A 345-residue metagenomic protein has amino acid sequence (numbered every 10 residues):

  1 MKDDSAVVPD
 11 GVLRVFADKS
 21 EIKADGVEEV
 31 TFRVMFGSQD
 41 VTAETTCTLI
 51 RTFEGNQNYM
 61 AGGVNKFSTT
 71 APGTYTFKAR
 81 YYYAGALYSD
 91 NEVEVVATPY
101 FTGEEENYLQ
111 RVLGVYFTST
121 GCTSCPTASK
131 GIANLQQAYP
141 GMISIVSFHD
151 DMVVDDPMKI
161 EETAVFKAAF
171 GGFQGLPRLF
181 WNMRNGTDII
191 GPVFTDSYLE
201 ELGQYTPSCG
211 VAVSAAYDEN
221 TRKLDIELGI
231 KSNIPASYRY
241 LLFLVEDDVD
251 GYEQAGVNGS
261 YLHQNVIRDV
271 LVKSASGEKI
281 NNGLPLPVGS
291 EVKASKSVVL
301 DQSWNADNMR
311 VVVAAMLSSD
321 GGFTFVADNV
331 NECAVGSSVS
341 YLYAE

Functional and structural regions predicted by a protein language model:
M1-I22, G85-V93, A97, E105-L109 (+1 more regions): Bacterial Sec-dependent N-terminal signal peptides
F16-D18, G26-Q39: Beta-strand-rich structural segments
D25, T69-A79, A236: Short tyrosine-centred short linear motifs in exposed loops/low-complexity segments
E28, G73-F77, D307-V311: Exposed beta-strand face motif in extracellular beta-rich ectodomains
V41-G55, W181: Change to "...patches in solvent-exposed regions of secreted, membrane-anchored, or virion-exposed structural
Y82-L87, S319-G321: Short, solvent-exposed loop/turn segments at the edges of extracellular beta-sandwich modules
G103-F148: Local sequence-structure signature of Cys/Sec-based thiol-disulfide redox active-site neighborhoods
S147-E345: Short, conserved sequence motifs used for protein processing/export or organelle targeting and for catalysis
